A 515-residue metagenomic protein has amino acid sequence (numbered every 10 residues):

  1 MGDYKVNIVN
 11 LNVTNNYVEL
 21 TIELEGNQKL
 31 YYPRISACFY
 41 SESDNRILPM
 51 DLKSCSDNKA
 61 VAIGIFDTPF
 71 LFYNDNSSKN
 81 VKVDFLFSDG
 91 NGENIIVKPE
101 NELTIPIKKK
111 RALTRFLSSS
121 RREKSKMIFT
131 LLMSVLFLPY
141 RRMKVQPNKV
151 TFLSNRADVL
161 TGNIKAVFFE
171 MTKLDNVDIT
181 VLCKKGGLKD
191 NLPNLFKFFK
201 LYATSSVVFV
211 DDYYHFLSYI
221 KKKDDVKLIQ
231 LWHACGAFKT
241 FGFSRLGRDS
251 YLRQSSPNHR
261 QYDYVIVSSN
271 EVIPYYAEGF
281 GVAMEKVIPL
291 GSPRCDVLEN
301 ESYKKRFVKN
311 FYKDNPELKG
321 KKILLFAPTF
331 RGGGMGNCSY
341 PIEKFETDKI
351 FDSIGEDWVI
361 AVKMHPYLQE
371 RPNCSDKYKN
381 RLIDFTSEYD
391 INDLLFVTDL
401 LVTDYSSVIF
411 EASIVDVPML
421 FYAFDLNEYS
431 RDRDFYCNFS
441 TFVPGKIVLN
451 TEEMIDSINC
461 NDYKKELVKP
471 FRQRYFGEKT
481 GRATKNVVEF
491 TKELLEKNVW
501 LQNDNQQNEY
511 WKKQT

Functional and structural regions predicted by a protein language model:
V6, V13-P49, K53-A203, Q507-K513: N-terminal pre-catalytic "stem/leader" segment of glycosyltransferase-like enzymes
C38-Y40, P49, K59, N148-E301: Active-site and donor-binding regions of nucleotide-sugar-utilizing enzymes
V159-E170, G279, L290-C374, V448 (+2 more regions): Conserved catalytic-core segment of nucleotide-activated headgroup transferases in glycan assembly
P193-V207, H215, P366-F410: Donor nucleotide-activated moiety binding/catalytic core segment of transferases that use nucleotide-activated donors
V208-Y213, Y219-W232, A237, Y389-R433: A donor-sugar binding/catalytic signature common to diverse glycosyltransferases and related nucleotide-sugar
D212-Y214, S268-E271, M364-P366, Y405 (+1 more regions): Helix N-cap/beta->alpha junction signal
S375, N380, S407-Y475: Catalytic binding pocket for nucleotide-activated donors in carbohydrate/polymer assembly enzymes
T451-T515: C-terminal amphipathic helix plus adjacent low-complexity, charged tail appended to glycosyltransferase catalytic
